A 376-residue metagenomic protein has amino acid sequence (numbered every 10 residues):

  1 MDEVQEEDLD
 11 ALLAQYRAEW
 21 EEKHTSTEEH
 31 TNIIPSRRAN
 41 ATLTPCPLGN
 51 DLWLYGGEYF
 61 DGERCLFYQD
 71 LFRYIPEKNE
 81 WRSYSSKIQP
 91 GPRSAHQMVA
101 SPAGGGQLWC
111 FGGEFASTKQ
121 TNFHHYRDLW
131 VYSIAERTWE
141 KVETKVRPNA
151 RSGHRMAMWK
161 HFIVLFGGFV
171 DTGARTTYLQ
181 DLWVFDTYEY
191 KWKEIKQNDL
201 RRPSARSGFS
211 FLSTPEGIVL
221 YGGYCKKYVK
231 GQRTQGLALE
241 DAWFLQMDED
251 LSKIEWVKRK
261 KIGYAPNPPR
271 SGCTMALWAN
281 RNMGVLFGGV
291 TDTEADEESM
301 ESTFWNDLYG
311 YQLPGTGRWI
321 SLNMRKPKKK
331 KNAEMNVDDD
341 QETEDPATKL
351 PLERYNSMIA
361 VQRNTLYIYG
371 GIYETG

Functional and structural regions predicted by a protein language model:
M1-E29, I33: Sequence/structural signature of beta-propeller modules and their immediately flanking N-terminal secretory/stalk
S26-A39, S85-S94, E143-R151, K196-R206 (+4 more regions): Short loop/turn motifs that recur once per blade in beta-propeller domains
E29-F67, S94-Q97, E353: Beta-strand-rich domains and repeat architectures in extracellular enzymes and scaffolds, especially beta-propellers
A39-T44, Q69-D70, P92-V99, D128 (+6 more regions): Beta-propeller and closely related beta-sheet repeat lectin domains
P47-R64, S86, P102-N122, V142-T144 (+8 more regions): Glycine-centered tight turns/hairpins at beta-strand boundaries that repeat across beta-rich repeat domains
F67-E80, H124-T138, T177-K191, Q232-S252 (+2 more regions): Beta-propeller blade signature
G91, A100-C110, R127, V131-T172 (+5 more regions): Fungal eukaryote-biased detector of long internal structured cores
K193, L212, L239-I262, T274-F287 (+2 more regions): Catalytic lobes of large eukaryotic enzymes
